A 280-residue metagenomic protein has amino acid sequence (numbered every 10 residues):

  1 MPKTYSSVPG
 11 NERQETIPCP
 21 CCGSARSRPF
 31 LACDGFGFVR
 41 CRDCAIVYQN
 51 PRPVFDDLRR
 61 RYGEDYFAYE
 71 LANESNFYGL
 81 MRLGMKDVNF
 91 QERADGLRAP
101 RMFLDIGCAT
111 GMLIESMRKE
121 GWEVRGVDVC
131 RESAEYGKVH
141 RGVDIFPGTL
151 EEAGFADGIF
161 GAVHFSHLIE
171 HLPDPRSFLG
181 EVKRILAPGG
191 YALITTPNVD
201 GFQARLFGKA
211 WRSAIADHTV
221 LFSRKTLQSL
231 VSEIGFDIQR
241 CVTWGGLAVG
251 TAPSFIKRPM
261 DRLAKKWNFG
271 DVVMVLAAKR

Functional and structural regions predicted by a protein language model:
M1-S166, P175-G180, C241-G246, S254 (+3 more regions): Conserved N-terminal segment of class I S-adenosyl-L-methionine
K3-S6, T195-V220, K225-V231, G246: Short, glycine-/aromatic-enriched active-site segment of Class I SAM-dependent methyltransferases
G126, I194-T195: Conserved SAM-binding loop
H167, H171, H218: Histidine-centered divalent metal-coordination motifs
R176-Y191: A short glycine-rich, Lys/Arg-flanked "PGG" loop and its adjoining helix->strand segment in the class I
